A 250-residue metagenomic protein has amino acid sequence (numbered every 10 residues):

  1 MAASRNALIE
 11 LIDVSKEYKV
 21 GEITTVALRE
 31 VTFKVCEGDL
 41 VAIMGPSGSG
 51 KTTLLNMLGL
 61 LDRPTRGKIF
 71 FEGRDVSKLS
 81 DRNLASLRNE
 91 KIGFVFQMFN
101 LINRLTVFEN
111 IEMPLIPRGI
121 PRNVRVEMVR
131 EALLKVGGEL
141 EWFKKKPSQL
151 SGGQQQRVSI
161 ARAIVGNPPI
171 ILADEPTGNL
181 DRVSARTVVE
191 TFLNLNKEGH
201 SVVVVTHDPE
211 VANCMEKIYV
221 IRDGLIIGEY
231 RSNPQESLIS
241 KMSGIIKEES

Functional and structural regions predicted by a protein language model:
M44-P46: The feature captures the beta-strand-to-loop junction immediately N-terminal to the Walker
G67-D75: Conserved ABC transporter NBD signature motif
R74-D75, N123-E141: Conserved ABC ATPase "signature" region
L105-M113: Short coil-to-helix segment of the ABC ATPase nucleotide-binding domain corresponding to the Q-loop/switch region
K146-L150, Q154: Conserved ABC ATPase signature
N167: Conserved catalytic motifs of ABC-family nucleotide-binding domains
I171-D174: Catalytic Walker B motif of ABC-type/P-loop ATPase nucleotide-binding domains
